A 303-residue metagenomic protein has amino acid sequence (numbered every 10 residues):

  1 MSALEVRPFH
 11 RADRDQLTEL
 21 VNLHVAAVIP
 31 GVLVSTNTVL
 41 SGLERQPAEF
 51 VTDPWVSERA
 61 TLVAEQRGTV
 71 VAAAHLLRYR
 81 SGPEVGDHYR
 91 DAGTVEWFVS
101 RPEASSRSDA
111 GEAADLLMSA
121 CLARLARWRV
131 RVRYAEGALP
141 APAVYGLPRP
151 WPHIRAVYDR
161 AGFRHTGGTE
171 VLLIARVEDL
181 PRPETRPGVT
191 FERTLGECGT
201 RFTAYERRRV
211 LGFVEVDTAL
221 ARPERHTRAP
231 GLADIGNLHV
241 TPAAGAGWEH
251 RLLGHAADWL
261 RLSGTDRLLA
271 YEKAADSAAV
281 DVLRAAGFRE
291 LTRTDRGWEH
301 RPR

Functional and structural regions predicted by a protein language model:
M1-E19, L23-V28, A161-G167, A175-L195 (+1 more regions): Conserved N-terminal entry element of GNAT/NAT acetyltransferase domains
V21-E65, T190-T203: Active-site rim helix/loop that mediates acceptor-substrate recognition in acyltransferases
R59-V63, T69-R78, R209-P223, D234: Conserved beta-strand in the GNAT
R80-V95, R131, L220-G236, A244: A conserved beta-turn-beta hairpin within the catalytic core of GNAT-like acetyltransferases that forms part
A92-E112, G236-G247: A short, internal acetyl-CoA/4′-phosphopantetheine-binding micro-motif in the GNAT/acyltransferase core
S106-R127, G245-L262, V280-A285: Conserved acetyl-CoA-binding loop-helix of GNAT-fold acetyltransferases
G137-L180, D266-R303: Active-site/acyl-donor-binding loops of N-acyltransferases
